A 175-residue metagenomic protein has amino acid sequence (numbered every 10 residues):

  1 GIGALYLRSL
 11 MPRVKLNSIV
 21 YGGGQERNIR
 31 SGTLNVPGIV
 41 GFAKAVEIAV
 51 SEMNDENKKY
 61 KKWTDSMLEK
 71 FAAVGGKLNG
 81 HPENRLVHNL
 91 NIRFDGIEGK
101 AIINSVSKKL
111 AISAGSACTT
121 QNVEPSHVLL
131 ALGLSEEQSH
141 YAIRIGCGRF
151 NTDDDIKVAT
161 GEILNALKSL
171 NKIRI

Functional and structural regions predicted by a protein language model:
G1-R27, S31-K44: Active-site PLP attachment segment
R13, V36-I39, V46, T64 (+4 more regions): A general structural signal for well-ordered alpha-helical segments in protein cores
L16, I29, G80-H81, S113-G115 (+1 more regions): Thr-Gly-centered strand-to-loop micro-motif
A45-E69, G75-L86: Structural signature of PLP-dependent enzymes
F71-A72, V106: Hydrophobic C-terminal alpha-helix "anchor/cap" residues
K77-D95, G146-G148: A short beta-alpha structural unit
L90-I143: Conserved C-terminal alpha-helix-loop-beta "cap" of PLP-dependent enzymes that closes/shapes the active-site mouth
P125-I175: PLP-dependent enzyme catalytic core of the Aspartate aminotransferase-like
